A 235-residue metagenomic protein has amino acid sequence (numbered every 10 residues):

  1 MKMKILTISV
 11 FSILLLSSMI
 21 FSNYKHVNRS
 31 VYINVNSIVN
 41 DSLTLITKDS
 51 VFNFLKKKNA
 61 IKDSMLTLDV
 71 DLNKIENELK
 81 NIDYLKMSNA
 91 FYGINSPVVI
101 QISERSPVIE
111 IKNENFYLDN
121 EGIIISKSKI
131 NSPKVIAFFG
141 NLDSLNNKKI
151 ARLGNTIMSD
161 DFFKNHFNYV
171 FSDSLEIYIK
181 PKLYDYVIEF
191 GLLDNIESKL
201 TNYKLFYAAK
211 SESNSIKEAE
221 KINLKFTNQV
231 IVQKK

Functional and structural regions predicted by a protein language model:
L6-N23: Hydrophobic membrane-insertion alpha-helices, especially the h-region of bacterial N-terminal signal peptides
Y24-I38: Ser/Thr/Pro/Gly-rich low-complexity linker/stalk segments immediately outside membranes or between
N34-N36, N89-F91, P97-S103, Y117 (+5 more regions): Soluble periplasmic/extracytoplasmic beta-strand elements of cell-envelope proteins
N40-D83, K129-G154, S159, G191 (+1 more regions): Periplasmic/extracytosolic POTRA-like scaffold domains at the N-termini of outer-membrane and outer-envelope
K80-S96, N168-F171: Short, well-structured beta-strand/strand-turn elements
K86-M87, P107-I109, I125, Y186-V187 (+2 more regions): Short beta-strands and strand-coil junctions in structured, solvent-facing domains, enriched
I100-P181, V187-I188: Extracytoplasmic segments of membrane-associated envelope/inner-membrane machinery
D194-K235: Extracytoplasmic/luminal low-complexity segments enriched in Pro/Gly and acidic/polar residues that act as flexible
